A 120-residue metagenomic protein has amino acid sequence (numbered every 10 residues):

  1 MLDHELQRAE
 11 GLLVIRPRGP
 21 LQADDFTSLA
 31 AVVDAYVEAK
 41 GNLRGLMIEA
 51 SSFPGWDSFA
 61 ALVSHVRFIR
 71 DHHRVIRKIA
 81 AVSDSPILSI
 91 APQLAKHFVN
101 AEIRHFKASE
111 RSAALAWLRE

Functional and structural regions predicted by a protein language model:
M1-E120: Amphipathic, Lys/Arg-enriched alpha-helical "gate/interface" segment within cytosolic domains that mediates
